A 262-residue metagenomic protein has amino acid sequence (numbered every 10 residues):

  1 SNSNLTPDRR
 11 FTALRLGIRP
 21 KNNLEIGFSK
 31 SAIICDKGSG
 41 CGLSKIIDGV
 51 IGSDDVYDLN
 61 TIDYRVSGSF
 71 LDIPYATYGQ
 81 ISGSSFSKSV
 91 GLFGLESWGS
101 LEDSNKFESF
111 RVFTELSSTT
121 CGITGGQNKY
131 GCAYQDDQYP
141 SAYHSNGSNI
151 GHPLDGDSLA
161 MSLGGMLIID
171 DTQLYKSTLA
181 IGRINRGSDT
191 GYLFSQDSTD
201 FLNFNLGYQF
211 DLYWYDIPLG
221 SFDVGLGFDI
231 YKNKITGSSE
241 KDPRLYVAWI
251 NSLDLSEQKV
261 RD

Functional and structural regions predicted by a protein language model:
S1-Y143, D155-L163, I168, Y175-S177 (+4 more regions): Signature for the C-terminal beta-barrel architecture of outer-membrane proteins
L16, K241-D262: Outer-membrane beta-barrel "beta-signal"
S67, Y213-Y215, I250: A structural detector for beta-sheet-dominated domains
K88, S239-E240: Short glycine/proline-enriched turns and hinge-like loops at secondary-structure junctions
G151-P153: Radical SAM enzyme core and accessory elements
F201-I235: C-terminal structured domain segments
